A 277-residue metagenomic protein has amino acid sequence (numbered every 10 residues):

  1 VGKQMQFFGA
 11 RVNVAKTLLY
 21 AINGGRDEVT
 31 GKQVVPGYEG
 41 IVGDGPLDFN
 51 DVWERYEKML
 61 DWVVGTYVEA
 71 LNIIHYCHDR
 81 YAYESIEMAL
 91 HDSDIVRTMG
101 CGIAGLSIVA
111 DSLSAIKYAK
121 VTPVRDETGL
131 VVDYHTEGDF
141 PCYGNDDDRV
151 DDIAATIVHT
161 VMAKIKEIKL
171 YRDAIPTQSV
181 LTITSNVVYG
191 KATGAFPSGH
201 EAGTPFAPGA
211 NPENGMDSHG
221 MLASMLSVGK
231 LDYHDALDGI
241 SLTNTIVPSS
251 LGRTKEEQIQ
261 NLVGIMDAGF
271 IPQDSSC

Functional and structural regions predicted by a protein language model:
V1-P141, H219-C277: Structured mid-domain segments that build the active-site/substrate or prosthetic-cofactor binding neighborhood
H75, I86-M88, P123, E127-N211: Internal maturation/activation junctions in enzymes
F206-A223: C-terminal anchoring/interaction modules
